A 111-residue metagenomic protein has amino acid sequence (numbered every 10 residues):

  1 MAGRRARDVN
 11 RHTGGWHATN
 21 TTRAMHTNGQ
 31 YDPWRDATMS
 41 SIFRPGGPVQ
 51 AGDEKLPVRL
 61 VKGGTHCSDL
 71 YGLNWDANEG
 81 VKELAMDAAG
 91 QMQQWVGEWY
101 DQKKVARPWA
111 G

Functional and structural regions predicted by a protein language model:
M1-G111: C-terminal subdomain of alpha/beta-hydrolase-fold enzymes, centered on the catalytic histidine and its supporting
